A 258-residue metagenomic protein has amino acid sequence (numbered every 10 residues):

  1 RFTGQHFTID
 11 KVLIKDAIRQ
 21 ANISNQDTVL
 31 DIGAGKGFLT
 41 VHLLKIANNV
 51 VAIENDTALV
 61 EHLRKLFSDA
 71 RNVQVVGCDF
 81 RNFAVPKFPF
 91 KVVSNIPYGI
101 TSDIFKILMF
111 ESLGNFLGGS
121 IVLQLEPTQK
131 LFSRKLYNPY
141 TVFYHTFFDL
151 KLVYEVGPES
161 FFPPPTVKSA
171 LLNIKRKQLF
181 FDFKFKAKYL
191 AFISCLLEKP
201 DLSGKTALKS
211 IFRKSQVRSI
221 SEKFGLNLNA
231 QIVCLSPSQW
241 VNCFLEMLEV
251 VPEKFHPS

Functional and structural regions predicted by a protein language model:
R1-C195, N242, E246-S258: Catalytic cores of RNA-modifying enzymes
A170-F244: An accessory alpha-helical subdomain
